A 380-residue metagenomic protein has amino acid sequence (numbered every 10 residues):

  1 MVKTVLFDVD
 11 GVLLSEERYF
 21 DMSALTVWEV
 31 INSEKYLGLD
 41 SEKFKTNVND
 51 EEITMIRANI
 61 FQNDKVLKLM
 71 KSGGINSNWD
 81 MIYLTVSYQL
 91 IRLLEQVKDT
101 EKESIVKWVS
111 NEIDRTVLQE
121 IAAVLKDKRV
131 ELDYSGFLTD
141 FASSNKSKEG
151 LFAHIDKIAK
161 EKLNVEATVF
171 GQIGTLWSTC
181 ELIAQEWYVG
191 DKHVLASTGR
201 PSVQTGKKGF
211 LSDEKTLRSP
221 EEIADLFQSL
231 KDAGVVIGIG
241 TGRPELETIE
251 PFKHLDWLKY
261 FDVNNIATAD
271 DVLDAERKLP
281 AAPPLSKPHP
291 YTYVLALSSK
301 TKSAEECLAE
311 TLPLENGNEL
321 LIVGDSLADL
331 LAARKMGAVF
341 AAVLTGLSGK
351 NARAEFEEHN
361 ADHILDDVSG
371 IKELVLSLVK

Functional and structural regions predicted by a protein language model:
M1-I60, D80-Y83: Active-site neighborhood of HAD-like aspartate-dependent phosphohydrolases
L6, V130-A153, I158-E161, F170-Q172 (+5 more regions): Short, acidic loop-to-helix structural element flanking the phosphoryl-transfer center in phosphate-processing enzymes
K43-W187: Non-catalytic, alpha-helical, charged scaffold/linker segments that couple or flank catalytic or architectural cores
T205-K207, L211-A224, G238, R243-L320: Substrate-recognition "cap/lid" segment bordering the active-site pocket of phosphatases
F227-K231, L297, L330-K335: Surface-exposed amphipathic alpha-helices with a cationic face
G242, E319-H363: Acidic, Mg2+-coordinating phosphoryl-transfer loop and its flanking beta/alpha structural elements, shared across
A267-T268, D362-G370: Short acidic-hydrophobic, aromatic-tinged amphipathic segments that line or gate anion-handling sites
I371-K380: Short amphipathic alpha-helix with an adjacent loop that forms part of the alpha/beta core around
